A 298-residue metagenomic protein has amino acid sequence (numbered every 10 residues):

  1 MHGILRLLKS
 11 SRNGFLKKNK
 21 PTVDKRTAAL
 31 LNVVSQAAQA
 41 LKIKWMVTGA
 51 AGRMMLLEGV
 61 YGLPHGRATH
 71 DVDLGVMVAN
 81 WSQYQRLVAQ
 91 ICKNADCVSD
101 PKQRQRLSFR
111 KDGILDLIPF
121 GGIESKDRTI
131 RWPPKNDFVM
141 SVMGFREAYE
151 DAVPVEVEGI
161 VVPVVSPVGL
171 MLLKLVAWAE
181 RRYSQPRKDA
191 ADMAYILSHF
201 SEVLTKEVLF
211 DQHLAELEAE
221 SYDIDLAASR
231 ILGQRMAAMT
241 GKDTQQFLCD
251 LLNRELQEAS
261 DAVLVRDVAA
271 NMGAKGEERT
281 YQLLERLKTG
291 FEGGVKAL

Functional and structural regions predicted by a protein language model:
H2-L298: Compositionally biased terminal segments of proteins
